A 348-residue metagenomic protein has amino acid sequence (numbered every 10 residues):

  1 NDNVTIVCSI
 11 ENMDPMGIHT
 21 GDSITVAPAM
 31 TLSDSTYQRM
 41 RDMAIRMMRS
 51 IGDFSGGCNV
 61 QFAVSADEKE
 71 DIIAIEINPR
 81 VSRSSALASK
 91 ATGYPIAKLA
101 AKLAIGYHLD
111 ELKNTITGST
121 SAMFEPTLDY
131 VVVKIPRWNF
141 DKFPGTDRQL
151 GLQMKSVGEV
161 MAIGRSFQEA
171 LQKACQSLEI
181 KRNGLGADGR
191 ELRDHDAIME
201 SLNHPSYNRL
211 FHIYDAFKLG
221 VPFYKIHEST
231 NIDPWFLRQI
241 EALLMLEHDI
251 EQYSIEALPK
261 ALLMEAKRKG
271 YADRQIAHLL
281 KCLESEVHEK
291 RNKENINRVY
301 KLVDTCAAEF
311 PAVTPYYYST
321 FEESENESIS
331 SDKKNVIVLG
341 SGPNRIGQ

Functional and structural regions predicted by a protein language model:
N1-G270, E294-R298, S330, K334: ATP-dependent carboxylate activation and anion-phosphoryl transfer catalytic cores that bind Mg-ATP to form
E228-R238, A277-E289: Short, basic interhelical loop/turn and adjoining N-cap of the next helix at nucleic-acid- or acidic-partner-contacting
A266-K269, Q275-L279: Extended, domain-scale alpha-helical bundle/helix-rich regions
R274, H288-Q348: Non-catalytic terminal/interface segments that mediate subunit docking, oligomerization, and allosteric communication
